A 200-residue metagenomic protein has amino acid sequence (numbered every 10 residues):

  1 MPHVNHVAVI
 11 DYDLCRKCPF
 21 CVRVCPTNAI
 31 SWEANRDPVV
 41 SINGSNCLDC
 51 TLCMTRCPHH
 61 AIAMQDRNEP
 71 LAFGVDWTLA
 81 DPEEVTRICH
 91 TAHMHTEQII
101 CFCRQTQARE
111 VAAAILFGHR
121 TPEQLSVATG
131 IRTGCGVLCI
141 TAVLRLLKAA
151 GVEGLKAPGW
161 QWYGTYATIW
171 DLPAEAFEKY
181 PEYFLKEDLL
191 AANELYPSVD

Functional and structural regions predicted by a protein language model:
M1-K17, A29-D49, R67-E69, P82-F102 (+1 more regions): Ferredoxin-like iron-sulfur electron-transfer modules
P2-H3, H60-D81, R87, Y183-F184 (+1 more regions): Long, low-complexity intrinsically disordered regulatory regions enriched in P/S/T/G and acidic residues that serve as
Y12, G44, H59, A108 (+1 more regions): Structural motif detector for alpha-helix initiation sites
Y12, V22, M54, Q98-I100 (+1 more regions): Mature extracytoplasmic/luminal segments of secretory-pathway proteins
F20-R36, L52-N68, E110-H119, I140-L147: Iron-sulfur cluster-binding cysteine motifs and their immediate structural context in ferredoxin-like electron-transfer
A34-V39, G74-H90, E97, Q105-G130 (+3 more regions): Ferredoxin-type iron-sulfur electron-transfer modules in oxidoreductases and energy-metabolism complexes
L48-A61, A80-T96, T129-V143, Q161-K179: Short Fe-S-cluster ligation motifs
L146-D200: Intrinsic disorder at enzyme termini
